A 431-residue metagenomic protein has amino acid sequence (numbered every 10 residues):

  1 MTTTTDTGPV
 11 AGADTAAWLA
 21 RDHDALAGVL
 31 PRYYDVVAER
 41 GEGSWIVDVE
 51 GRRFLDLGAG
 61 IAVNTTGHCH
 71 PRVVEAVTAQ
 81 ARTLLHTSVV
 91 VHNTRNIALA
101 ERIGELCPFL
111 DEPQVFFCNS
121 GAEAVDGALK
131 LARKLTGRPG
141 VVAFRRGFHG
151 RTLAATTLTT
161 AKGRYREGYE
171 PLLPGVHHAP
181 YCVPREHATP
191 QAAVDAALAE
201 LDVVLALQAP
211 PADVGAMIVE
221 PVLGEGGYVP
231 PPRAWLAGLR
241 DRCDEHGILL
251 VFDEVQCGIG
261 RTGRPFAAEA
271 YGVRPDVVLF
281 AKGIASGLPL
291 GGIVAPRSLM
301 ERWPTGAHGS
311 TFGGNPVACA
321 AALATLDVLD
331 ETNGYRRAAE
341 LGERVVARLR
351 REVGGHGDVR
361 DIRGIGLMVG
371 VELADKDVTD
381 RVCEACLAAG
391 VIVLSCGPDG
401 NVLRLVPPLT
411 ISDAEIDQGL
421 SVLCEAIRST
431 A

Functional and structural regions predicted by a protein language model:
T2-A431: Conserved N-terminal phosphate-binding loop of PLP-dependent enzymes in the Aspartate aminotransferase
